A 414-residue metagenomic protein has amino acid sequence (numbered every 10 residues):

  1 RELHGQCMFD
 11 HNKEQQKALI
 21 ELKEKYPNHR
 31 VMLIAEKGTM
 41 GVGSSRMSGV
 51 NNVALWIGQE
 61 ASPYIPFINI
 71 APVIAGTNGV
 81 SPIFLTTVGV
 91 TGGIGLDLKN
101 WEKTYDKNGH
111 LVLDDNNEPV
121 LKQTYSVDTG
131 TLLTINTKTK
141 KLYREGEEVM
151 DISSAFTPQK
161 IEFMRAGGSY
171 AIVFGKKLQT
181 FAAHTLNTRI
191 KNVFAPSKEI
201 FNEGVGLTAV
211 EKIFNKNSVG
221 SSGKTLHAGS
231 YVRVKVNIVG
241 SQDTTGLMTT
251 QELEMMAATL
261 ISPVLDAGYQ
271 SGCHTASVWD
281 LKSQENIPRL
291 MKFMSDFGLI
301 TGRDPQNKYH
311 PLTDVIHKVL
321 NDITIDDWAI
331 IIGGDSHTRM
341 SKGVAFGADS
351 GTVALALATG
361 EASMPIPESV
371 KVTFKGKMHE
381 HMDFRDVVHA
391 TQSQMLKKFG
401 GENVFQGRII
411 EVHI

Functional and structural regions predicted by a protein language model:
R1-I414: Fe-S-dependent hydro-lyases/dehydratases of central metabolism
